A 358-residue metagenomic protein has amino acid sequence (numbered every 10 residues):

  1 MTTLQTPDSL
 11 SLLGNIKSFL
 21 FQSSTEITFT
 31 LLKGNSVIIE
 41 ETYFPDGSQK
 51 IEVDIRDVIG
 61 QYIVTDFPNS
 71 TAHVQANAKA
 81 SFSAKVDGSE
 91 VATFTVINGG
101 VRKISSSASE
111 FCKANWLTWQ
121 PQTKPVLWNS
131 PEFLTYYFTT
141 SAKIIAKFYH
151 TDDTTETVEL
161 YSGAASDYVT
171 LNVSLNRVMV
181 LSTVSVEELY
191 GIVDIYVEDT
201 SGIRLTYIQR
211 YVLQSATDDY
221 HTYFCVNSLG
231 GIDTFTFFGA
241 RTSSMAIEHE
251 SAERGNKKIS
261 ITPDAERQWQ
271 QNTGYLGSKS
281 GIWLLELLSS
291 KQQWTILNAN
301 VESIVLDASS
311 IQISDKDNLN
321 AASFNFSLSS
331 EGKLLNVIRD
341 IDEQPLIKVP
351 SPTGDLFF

Functional and structural regions predicted by a protein language model:
M1-A216: Preference for solvent-exposed, low-hydrophobicity sequence contexts
T2-S18, Q22-S24, F133-Y137, T183-E188 (+1 more regions): Extracellular/virion structural assembly segments
